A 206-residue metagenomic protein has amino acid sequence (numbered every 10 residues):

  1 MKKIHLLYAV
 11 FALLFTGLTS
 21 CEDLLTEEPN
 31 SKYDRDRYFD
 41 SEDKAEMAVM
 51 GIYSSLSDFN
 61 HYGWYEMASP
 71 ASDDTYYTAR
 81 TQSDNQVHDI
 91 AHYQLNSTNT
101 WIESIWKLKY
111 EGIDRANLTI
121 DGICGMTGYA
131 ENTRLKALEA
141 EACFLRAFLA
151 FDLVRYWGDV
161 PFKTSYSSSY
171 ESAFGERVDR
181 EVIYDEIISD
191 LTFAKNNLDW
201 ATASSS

Functional and structural regions predicted by a protein language model:
M1-N30: Bacterial Sec-dependent N-terminal signal peptides
K3, D34, S72-D74, S97-W101 (+1 more regions): Primarily recognizes Gram-negative and organellar outer-membrane beta-barrels
C21-E28, Q86-D89, G158-V160: Short, compositionally biased low-complexity segments
C21-S69, Q94-L95: Membrane-proximal, proline-rich intrinsically disordered regions
D23, D190-L191: Aromatic-glycine hotspot motif
D36, G63-D84, S165, D199-S206: Short, surface-exposed recognition loops and adjoining beta-strand edges that mediate ligand/DNA contacts, enriched
E46, S54-N60, Q82-W157, S172-D185 (+1 more regions): Conserved, well-structured interaction surfaces
Y166-Y170: Short edge-strand/loop segments of extracellular domains
